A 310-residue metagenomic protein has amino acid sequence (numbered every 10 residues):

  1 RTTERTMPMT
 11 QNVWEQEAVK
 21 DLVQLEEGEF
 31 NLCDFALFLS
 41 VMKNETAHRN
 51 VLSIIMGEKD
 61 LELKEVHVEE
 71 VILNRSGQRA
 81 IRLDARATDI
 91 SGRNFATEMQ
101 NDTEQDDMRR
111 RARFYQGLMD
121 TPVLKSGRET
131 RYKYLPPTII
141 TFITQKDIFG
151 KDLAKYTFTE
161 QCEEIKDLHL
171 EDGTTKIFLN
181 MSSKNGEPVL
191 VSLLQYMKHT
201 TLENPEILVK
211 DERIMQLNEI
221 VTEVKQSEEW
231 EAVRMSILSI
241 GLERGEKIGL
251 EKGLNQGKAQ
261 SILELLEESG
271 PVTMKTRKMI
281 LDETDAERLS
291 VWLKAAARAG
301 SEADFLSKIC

Functional and structural regions predicted by a protein language model:
T2-L32, A36, I55, T88-I90 (+2 more regions): Short, charged alpha-helical interaction segments and adjacent helix-coil junctions
T2-T175, N185, I248, A303-L306 (+1 more regions): Accessory alpha/beta interaction modules
F142-Q145, N180-M181, K225: Pocket-edge structural micro-motifs
E164, E171-E187, S192-E203: Upstream accessory/linker segments immediately N-terminal to the RecA-like ATPase cores of bacterial MutS and a subset
